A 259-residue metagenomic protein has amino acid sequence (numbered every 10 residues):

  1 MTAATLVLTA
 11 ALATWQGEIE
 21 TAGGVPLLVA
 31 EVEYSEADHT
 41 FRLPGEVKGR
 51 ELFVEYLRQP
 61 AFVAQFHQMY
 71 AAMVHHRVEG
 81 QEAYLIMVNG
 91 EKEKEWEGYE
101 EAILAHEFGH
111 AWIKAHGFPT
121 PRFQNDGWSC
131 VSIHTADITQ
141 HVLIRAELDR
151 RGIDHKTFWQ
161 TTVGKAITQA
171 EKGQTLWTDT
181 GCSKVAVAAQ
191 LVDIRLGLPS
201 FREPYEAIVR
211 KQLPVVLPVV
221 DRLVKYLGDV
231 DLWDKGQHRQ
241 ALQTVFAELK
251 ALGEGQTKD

Functional and structural regions predicted by a protein language model:
A4-A72, I133, V224, G228-Q237 (+1 more regions): A metal-dependent hydrolase signature that marks the N-terminal structural subdomain at the beginning of catalytic folds
A61-E100, L104, F108-A115: Active-site scaffold of zinc-dependent metalloenzymes
E95-Y99, I113-A146: Post-HEXXH active-site segment of zinc metalloproteases
A102, H106, H141-V142, V185: Non-catalytic, well-ordered alpha-helical scaffold segments
A105-F108, N125-G127, S132, G152: Long alpha-helical, hydrophobic tracts
F108-G117, T139, G152-I153, A170-E171 (+1 more regions): Short alpha-helix boundary/capping elements
A146-E171: Short helix/loop segments within enzyme catalytic domains that coordinate or immediately flank catalytic cofactors
A166-D259: Pan-zinc metallopeptidase signature
